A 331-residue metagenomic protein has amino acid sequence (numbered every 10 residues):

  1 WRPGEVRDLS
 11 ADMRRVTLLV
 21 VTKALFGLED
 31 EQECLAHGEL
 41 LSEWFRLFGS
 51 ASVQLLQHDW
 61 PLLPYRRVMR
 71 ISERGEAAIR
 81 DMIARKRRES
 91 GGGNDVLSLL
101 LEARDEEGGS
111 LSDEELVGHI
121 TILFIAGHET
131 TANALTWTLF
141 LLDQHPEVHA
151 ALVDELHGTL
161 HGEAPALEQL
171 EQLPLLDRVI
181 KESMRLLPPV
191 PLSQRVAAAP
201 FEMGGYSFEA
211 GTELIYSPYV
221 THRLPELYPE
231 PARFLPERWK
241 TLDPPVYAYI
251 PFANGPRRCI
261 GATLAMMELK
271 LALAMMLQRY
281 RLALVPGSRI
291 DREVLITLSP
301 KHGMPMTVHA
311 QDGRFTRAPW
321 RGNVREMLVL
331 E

Functional and structural regions predicted by a protein language model:
W1-N133, A151: Cytochrome P450 heme-thiolate monooxygenase catalytic core
T17, T130-E155, A262-R279: Cytochrome P450 catalytic-core helices
E39-E43, G91-S98, F140-V190, G204 (+7 more regions): Cytochrome P450 I-helix active-site segment
L40-W44, H157-P165, A199, R258 (+1 more regions): Cytochrome P450 proximal C-terminal region
I125-T131, Y206-S207, L214, I260-L264: Acyl activation and transfer enzymes in specialized metabolism, enriched for ANL adenylate-forming modules
Y216-L242, R321-E326: Conserved cytochrome P450 K-helix/beta-meander segment immediately N-terminal to the heme-binding cysteine loop
